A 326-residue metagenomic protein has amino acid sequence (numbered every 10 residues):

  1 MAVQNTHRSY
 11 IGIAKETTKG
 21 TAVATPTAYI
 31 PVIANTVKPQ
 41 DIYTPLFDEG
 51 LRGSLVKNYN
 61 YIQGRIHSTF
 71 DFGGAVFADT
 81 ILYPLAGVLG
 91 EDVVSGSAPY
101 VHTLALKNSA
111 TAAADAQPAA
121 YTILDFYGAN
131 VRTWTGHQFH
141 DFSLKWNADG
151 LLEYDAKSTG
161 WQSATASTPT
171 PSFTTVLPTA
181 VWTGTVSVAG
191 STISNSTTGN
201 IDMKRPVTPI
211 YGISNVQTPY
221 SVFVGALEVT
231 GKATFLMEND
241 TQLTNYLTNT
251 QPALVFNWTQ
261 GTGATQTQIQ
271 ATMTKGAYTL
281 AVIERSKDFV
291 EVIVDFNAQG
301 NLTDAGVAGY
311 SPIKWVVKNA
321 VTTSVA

Functional and structural regions predicted by a protein language model:
M1-A326: Signature of extracytoplasmic/envelope-associated structural regions
